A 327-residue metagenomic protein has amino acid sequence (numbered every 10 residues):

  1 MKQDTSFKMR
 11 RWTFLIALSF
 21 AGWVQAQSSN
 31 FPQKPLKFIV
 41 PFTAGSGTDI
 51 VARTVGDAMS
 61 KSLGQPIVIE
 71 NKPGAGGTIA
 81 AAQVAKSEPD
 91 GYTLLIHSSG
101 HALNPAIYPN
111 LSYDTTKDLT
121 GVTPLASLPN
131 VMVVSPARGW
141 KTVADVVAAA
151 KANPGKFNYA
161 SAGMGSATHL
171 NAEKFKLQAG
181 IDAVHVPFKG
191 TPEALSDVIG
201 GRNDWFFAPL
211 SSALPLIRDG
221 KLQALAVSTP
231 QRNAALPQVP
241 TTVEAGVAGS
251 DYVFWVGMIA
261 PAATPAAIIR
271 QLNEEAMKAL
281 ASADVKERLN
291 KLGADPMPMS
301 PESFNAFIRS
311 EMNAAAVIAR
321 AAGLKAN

Functional and structural regions predicted by a protein language model:
K2-F14: Bacterial N-terminal signal peptides that target proteins for export
A21-W23: N-terminal signal peptide c-region/cleavage motif recognized by signal peptidases
Q27-K117, K156-N158, G180-D204, P296-M299 (+1 more regions): N-terminal (or domain-start) structured segment
Q33-P35, L177-A179, A266-N327: An extracytoplasmic/periplasmic, membrane-proximal ligand-sensing/linker region
K86-Y92, A106-E193, W205, T242-E244 (+1 more regions): Hinge/capping helix and adjacent helix->loop/strand transition within the periplasmic-binding protein
I96-H97, P124, F188, F207-A208 (+3 more regions): Short beta-strand and adjacent tight-turn residues that come in two discontinuous sequence segments and form the edges
H101-N110, K174-Q178, W205-V239: A ligand-binding cleft/hinge motif common to bilobed small-molecule-binding domains
